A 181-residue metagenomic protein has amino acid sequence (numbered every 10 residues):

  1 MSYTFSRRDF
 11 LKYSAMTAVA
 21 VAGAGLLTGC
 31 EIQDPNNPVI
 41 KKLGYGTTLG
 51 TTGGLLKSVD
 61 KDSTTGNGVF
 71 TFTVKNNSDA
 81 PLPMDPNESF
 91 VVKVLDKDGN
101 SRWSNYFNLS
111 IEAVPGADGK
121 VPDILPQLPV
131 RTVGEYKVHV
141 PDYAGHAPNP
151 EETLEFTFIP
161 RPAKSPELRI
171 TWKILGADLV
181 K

Functional and structural regions predicted by a protein language model:
M1-A18: N-terminal secretory signal peptides and thylakoid transit peptides that target proteins across membranes
T28-G29: C-terminal motif of bacterial Sec signal peptides marking the signal peptidase cleavage site
P35-S63: Low-complexity, acidic Ser/Thr/Pro/Gly-rich terminal tails and inter-domain linkers that flank the onset of structured
L43-G46, T65, G116-A117, Q127-V133 (+1 more regions): Solvent-exposed, conformationally flexible loop/turn segments
G53-V59, A117-L125, H139-P141: Short structured motifs
G68-N76: Short, well-ordered beta-strand segments enriched in hydrophobic/aromatic residues
N77-T132: The feature marks short-to-medium sequence segments in extracytoplasmic or secretory-pathway proteins
G134, H139-K181: Surface-exposed edge beta-strand/loop patches
